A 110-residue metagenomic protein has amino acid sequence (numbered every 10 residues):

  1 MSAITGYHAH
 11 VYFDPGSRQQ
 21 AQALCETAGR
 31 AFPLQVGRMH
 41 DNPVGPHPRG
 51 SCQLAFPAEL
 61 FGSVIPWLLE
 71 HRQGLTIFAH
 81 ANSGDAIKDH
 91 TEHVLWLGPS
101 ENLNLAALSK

Functional and structural regions predicted by a protein language model:
M1-K110: Long, contiguous binding/interaction regions
